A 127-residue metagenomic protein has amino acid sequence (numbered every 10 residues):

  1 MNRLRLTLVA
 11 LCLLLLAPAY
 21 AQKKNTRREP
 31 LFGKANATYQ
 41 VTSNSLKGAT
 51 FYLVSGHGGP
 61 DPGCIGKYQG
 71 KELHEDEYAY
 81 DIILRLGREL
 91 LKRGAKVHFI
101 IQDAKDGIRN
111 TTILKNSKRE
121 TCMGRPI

Functional and structural regions predicted by a protein language model:
N2-L8, A19-I127: Catalytic-site microenvironment of enzymes that process N-acetyl-hexosamine-containing cell-wall polysaccharides
V9-L15: Bacterial N-terminal signal peptides
